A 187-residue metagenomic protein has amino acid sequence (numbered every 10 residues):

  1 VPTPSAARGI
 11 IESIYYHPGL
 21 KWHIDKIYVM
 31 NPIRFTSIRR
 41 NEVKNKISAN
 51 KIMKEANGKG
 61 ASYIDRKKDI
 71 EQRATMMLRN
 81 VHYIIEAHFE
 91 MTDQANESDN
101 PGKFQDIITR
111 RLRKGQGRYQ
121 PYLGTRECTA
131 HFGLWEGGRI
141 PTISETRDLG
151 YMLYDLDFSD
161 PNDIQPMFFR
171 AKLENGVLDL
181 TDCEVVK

Functional and structural regions predicted by a protein language model:
V1-K44: Long, hydrophobic N-terminal alpha-helical segment
E42-K44, I52-K187: Internal, well-folded beta-alpha domain core
